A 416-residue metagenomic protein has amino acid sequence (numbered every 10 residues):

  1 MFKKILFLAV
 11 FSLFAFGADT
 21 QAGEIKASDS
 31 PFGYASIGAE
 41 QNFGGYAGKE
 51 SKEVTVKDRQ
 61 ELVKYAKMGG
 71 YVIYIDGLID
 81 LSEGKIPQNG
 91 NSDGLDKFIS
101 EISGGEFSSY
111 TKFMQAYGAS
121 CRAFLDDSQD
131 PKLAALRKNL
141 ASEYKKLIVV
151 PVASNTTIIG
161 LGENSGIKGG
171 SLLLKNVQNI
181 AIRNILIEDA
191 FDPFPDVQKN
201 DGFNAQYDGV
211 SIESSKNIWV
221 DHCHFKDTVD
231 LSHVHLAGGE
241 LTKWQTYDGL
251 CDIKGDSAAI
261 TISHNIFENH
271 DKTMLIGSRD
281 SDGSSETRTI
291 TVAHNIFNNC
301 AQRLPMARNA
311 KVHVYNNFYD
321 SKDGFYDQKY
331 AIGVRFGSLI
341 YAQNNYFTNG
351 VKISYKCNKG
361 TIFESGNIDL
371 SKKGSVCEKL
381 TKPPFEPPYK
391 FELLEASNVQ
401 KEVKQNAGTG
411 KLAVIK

Functional and structural regions predicted by a protein language model:
M1-K4: Positively charged n-region of N-terminal signal peptides that target proteins for export
L8-A15: Bacterial N-terminal signal peptides
A15-A22: Boundary at the C-terminal end of the N-terminal hydrophobic targeting segment
G23-G45, L81, N89-E106: Long, low-complexity, mixed-charge
D29-Y74: Acidic Gly/Asp/Thr-rich repetitive segments characteristic of extracellular carbohydrate-active and adhesion proteins
K64-G69, Y74, S82-T157, G166-R183 (+1 more regions): Extracellular beta-strand-rich solenoid/capping regions of secreted or surface-exposed proteins that bind or remodel
S154-N164, Q178-F191, D208, S214-L231 (+6 more regions): Right-handed parallel beta-helix
M306-K416: Extracellular beta-rich repeat passengers
